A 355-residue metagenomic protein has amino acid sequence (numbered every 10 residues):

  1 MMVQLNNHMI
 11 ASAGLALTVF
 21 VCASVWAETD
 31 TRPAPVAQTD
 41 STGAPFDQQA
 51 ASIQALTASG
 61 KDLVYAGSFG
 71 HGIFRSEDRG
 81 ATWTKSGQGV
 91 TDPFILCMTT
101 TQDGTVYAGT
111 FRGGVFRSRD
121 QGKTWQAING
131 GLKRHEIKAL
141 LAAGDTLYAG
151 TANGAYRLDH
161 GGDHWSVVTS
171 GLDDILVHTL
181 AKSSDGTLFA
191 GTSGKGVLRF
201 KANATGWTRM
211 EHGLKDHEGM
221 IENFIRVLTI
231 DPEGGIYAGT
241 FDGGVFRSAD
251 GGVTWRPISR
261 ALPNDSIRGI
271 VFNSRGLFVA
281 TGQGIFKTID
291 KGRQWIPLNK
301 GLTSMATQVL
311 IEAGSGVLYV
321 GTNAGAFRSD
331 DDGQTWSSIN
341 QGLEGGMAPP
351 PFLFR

Functional and structural regions predicted by a protein language model:
V3-N6, S12, A16-R355: Extracellular glycan-interacting surfaces
